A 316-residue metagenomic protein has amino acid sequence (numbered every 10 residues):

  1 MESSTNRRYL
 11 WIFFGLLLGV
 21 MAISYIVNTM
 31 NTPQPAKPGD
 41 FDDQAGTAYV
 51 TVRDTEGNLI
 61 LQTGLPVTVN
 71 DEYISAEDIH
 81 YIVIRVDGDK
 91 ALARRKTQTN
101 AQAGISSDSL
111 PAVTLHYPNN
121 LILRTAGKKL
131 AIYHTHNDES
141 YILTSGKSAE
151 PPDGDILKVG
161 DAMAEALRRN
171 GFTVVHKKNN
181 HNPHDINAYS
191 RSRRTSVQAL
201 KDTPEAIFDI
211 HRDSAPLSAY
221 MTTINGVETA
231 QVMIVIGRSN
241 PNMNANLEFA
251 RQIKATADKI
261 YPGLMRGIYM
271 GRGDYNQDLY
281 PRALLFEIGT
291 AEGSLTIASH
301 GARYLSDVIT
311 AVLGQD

Functional and structural regions predicted by a protein language model:
M1-N100: Long terminal accessory regions outside catalytic cores
T63, E77-T135, S140-L143: Non-catalytic propeptide/linker segments at domain boundaries
V67, E150-K158, I186-S190, N240-E248 (+1 more regions): Soluble non-cytosolic domains of exported or imported proteins
N137-S140, N180-H184, R212-L217, S239-N242 (+2 more regions): Solvent-exposed loop/turn segments at secondary-structure junctions within structured extracellular/periplasmic domains
I142-T222: Catalytic-core regions of hydrolytic enzymes
P216-N242, A250: A short, glycine/acidic-enriched catalytic loop
N242-I268: Active-site-adjacent substrate-binding region of metalloamidase/peptidase-like peptide-processing proteins
G267-D316: Active-site-adjacent mobile loop/cap segments within catalytic or ligand-binding domains
